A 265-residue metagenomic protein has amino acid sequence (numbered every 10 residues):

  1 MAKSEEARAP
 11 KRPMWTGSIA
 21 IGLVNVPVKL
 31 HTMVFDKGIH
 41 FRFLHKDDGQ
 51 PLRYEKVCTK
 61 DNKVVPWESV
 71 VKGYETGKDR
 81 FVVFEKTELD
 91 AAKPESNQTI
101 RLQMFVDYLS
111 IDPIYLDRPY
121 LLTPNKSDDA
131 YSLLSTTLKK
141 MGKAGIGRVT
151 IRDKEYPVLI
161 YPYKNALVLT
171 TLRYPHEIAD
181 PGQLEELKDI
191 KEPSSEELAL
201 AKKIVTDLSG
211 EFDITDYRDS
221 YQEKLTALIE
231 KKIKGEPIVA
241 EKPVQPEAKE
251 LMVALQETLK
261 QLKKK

Functional and structural regions predicted by a protein language model:
M1-K265: Boundary segments of small protein-protein interaction reader/adaptor domains
